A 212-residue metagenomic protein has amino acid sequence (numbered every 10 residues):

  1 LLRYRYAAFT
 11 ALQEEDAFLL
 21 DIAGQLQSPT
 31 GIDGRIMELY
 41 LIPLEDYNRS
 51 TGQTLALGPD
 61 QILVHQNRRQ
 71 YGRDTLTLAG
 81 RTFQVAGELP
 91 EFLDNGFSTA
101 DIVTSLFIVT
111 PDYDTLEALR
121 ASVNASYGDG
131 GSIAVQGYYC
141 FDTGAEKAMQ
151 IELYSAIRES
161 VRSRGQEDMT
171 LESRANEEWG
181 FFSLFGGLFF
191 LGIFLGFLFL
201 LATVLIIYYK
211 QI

Functional and structural regions predicted by a protein language model:
L1-L201: Basic-flanked hydrophobic alpha-helices used for secretion and membrane insertion
F197-I212: A hydrophobic alpha-helix feature that marks transmembrane segments and, especially, their cytosolic C-terminal ends
